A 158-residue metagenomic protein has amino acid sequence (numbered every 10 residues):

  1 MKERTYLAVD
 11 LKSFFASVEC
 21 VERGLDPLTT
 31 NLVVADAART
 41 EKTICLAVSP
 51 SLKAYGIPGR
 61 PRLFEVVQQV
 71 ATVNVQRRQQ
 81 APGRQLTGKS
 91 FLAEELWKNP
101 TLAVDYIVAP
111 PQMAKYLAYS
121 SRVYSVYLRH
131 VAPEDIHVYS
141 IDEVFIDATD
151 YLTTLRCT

Functional and structural regions predicted by a protein language model:
M1-T158: Gly/Gly-Pro- and Ser/Thr-rich, intrinsically disordered tail segments characteristic of DNA damage-repair and tolerance
